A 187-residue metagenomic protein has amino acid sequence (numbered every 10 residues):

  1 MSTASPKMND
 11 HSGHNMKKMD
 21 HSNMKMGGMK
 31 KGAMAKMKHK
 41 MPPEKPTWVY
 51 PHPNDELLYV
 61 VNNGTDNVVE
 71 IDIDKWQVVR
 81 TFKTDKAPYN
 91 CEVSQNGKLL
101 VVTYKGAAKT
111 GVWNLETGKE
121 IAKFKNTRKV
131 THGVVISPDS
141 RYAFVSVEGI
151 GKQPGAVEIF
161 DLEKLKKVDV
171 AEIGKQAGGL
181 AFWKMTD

Functional and structural regions predicted by a protein language model:
M1-D187: Predominantly soluble domains enriched in secretory-pathway, periplasmic, or organellar proteins
